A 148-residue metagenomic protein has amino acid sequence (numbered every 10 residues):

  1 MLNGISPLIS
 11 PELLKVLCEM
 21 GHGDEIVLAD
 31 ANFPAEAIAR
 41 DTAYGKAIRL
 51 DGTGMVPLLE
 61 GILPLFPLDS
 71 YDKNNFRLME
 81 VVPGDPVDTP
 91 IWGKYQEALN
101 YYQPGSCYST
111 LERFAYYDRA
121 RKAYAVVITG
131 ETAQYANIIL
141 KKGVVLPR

Functional and structural regions predicted by a protein language model:
M1-R49: Long, hydrophobic N-terminal alpha-helical segment
G4, L8-E12, G21, T53-P57 (+3 more regions): Conserved active-site and cofactor/substrate-binding residues in soluble primary-metabolism enzymes
V16, M20-G23, T53, G61-D69 (+3 more regions): Change "in soluble alpha/beta enzymes" to "in soluble alpha/beta proteins
D24-V27, G45-I48, D69-M79, S106-Y108 (+2 more regions): Structural motif
E36-R40, L59, A136-K141: Short, glycine/acidic-enriched capping/hinge loops at junctions between secondary-structure elements
Y44-E60: Gly/Ser/Thr-rich active-site loops/lids in small-molecule metabolic enzymes that frequently grip phosphoryl groups
V56-P67, Y71-G93: Glycine-rich, Lys/Arg-enriched anion-binding loops that position phosphate/diphosphate groups for phosphoryl
P83-R148: Glycine-rich, aromatic-bearing surface loops/beta-hairpins
